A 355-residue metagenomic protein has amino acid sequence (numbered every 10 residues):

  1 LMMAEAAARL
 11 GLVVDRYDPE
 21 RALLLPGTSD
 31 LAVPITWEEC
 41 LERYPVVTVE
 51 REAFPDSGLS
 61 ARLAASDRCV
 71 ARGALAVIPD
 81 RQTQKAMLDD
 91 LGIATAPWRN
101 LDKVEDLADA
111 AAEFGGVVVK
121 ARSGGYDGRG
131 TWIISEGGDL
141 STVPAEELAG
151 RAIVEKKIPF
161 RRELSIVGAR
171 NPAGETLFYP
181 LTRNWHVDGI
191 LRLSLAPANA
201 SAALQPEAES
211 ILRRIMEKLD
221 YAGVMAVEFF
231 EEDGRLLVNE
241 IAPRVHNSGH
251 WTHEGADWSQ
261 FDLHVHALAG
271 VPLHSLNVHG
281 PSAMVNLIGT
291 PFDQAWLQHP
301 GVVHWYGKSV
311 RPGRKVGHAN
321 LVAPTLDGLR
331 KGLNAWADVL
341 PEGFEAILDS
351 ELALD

Functional and structural regions predicted by a protein language model:
L1-P79, T83-A86, E105: ATP-binding N-terminal substructure of ATP-dependent carboxylate-amine bond-forming enzymes
E38, V77-S165, A169-I215, H299 (+2 more regions): Active-site nucleotide/adenylate-binding loops and adjacent lid/helix of ATP-dependent enzymes
G168-P172, F229-D233, G307: Short, low-complexity Ser/Thr-rich regulatory SLiMs
L177, L236-E240: Protein kinase-like catalytic core scaffold
G189-N199, E240-H253: Short, flexible active-site loops
P206-V227, E232, A242-T290: Active-site "cap" helix and flanking loop/linker of ATP-utilizing ligase/carboxylase catalytic domains
H266-D355: Peripheral (often C-terminal) accessory segments that flank ATP-dependent C-N-forming ligase machineries
